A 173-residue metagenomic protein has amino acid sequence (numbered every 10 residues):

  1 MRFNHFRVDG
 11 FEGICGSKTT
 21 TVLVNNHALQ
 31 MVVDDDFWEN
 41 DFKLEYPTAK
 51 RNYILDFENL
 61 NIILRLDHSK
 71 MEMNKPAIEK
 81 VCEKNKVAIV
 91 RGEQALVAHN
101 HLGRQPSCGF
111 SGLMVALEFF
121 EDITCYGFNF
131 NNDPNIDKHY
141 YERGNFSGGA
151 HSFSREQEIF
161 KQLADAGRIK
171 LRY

Functional and structural regions predicted by a protein language model:
M1-Y173: Metal-ion/cofactor- or nucleotide/acyl-coenzyme-handling active-site neighborhoods
